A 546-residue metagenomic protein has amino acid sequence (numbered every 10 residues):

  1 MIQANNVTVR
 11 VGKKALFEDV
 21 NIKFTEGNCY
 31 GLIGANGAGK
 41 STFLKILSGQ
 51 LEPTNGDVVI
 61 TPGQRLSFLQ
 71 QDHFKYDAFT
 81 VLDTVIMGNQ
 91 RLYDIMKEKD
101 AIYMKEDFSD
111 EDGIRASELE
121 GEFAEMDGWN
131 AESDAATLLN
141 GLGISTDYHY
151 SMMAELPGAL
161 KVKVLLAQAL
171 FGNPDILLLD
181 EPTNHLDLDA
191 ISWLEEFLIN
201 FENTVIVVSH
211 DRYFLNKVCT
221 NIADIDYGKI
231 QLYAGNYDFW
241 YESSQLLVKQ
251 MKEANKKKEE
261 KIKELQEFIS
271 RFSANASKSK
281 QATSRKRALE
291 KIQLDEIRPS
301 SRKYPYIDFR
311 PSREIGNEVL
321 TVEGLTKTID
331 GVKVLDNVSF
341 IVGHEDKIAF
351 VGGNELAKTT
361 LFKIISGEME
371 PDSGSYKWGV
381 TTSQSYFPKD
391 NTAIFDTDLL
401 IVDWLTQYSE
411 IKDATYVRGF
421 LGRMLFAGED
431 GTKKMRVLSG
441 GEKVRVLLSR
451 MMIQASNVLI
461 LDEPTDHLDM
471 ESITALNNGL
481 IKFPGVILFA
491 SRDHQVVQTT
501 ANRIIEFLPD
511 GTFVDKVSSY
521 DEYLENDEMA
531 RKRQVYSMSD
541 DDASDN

Functional and structural regions predicted by a protein language model:
M1-N255, F309-N546: ABC ATP-binding cassette signature C-motif
N130, S277-Q281, K291-S301, K377 (+1 more regions): Proline-centered turn/helix-capping motifs that create local helix->coil transitions or kinks
S243-I292, E296: Intracellular alpha-helical coupling/juxtamembrane segments of multi-pass membrane proteins
R298-E314: Short, flexible cytosolic linker that couples an ABC transmembrane/permease module to its adjacent nucleotide-binding
